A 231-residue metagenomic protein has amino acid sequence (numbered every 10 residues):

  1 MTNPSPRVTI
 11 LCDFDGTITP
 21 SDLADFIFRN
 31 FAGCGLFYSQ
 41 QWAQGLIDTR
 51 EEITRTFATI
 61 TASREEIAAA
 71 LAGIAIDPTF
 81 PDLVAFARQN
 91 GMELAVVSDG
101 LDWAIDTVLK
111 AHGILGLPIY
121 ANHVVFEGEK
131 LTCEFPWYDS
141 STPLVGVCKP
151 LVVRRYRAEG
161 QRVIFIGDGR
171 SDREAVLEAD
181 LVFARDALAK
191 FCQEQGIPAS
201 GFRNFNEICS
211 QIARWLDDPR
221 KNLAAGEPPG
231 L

Functional and structural regions predicted by a protein language model:
T2-H123: Alpha-helical substrate-recognition element adjacent to the catalytic core
T79-E93, G100-L231: C-terminal cap/substrate-recognition subdomain and adjoining C-terminal extension of metal-dependent phosphatase-like
